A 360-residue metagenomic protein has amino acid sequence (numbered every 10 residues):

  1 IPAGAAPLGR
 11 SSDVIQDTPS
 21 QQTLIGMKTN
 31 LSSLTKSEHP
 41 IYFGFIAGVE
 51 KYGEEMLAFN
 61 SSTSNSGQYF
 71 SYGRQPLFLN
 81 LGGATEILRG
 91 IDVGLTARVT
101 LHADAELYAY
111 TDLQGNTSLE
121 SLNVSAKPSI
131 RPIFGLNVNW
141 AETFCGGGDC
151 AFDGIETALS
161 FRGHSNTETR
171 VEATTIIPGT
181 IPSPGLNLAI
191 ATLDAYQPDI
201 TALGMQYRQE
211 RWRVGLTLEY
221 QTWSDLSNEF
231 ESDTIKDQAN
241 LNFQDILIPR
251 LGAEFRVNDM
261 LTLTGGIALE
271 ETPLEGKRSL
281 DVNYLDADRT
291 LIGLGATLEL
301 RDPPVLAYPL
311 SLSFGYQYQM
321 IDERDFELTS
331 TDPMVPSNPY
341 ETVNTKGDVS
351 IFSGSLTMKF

Functional and structural regions predicted by a protein language model:
I1-T18, Y340: Surface-exposed strand-loop-strand hairpins of Gram-negative outer-membrane beta-barrel proteins
L24-F360: Outer-membrane beta-barrel porins/channels
